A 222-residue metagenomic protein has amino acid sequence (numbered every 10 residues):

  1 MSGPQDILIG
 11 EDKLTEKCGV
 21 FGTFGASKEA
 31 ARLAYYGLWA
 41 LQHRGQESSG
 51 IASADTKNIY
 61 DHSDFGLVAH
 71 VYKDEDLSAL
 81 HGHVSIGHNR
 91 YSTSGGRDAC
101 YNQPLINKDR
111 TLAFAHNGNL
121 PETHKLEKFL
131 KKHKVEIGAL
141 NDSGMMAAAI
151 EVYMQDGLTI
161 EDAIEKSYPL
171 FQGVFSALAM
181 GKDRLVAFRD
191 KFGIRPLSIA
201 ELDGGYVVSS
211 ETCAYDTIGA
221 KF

Functional and structural regions predicted by a protein language model:
M1-F222: Conserved short alpha-helical segments that host acidic/polar catalytic motifs at enzyme active sites
